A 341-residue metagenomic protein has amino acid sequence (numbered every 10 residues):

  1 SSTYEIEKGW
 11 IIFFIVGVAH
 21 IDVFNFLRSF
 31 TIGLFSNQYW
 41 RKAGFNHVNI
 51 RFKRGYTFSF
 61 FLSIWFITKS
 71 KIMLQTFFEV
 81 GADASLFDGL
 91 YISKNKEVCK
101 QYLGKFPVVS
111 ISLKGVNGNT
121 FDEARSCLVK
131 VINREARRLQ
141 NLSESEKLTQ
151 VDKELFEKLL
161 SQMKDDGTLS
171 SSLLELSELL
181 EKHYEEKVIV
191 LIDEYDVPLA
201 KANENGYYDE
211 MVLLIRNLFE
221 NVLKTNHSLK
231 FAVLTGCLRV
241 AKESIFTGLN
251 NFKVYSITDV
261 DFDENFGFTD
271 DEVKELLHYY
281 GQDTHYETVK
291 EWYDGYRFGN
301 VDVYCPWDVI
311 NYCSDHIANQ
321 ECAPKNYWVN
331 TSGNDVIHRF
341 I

Functional and structural regions predicted by a protein language model:
S1-S2, S29: Serine residues within intrinsically disordered or low-complexity segments
S2-G17, I21: Extreme N-terminal basic, low-complexity initiation segments that serve as generic localization/processing leaders
V23-I341: Phosphate-binding site recognition
